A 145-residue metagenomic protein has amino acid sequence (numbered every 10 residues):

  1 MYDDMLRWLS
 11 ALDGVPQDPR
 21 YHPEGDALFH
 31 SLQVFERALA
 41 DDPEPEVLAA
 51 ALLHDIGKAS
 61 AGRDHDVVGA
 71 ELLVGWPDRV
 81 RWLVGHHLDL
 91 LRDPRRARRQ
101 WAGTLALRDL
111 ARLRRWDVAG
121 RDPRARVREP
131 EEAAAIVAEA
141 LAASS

Functional and structural regions predicted by a protein language model:
M1, W8, D26, P94-A97 (+1 more regions): General structural signal for secondary-structure boundaries
M1-R63: Acidic/His-rich, divalent-metal-binding segments that scaffold phosphate/diphosphate chemistry
Y2-L6, E46, P77, A106-L107 (+1 more regions): Alpha-helix initiation and N-capping motif
W8-L12, R37, L72, L83 (+1 more regions): Residues that form generic nucleotide/phosphate-binding pockets
R20-G25, D41-D42, E71, R121-P130: Short, exposed beta-strand "edge-strand" segments with a Pro/Gly-rich flavor and a Y/T-containing core
R37-D122: Divalent metal-dependent catalytic cores for phosphoryl transfer on phosphate-bearing substrates
R108-S145: Charged substrate- and nucleic-acid-binding regions of tRNA-handling and nucleotidyl-transfer enzymes, centered on
